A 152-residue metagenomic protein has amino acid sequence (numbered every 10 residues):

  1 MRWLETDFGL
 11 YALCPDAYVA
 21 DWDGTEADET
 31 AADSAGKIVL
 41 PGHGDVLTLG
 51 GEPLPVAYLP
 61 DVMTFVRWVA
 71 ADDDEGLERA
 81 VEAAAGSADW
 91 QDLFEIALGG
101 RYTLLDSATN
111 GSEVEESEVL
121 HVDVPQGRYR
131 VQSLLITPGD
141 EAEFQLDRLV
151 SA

Functional and structural regions predicted by a protein language model:
M1-D89, L93, G139-A152: Primarily secretory-pathway and cell-envelope proteins
D21, T48, A57, D106 (+2 more regions): Residues in flexible loops and secondary-structure boundaries
L59-P60, A97, V124: Flexible, charged surface loops at secondary-structure boundaries
A80-S117: Extended, solvent-exposed segments with strong compositional bias
V124-S133: A glycine-anchored, Pro-Gly-centered beta-turn/N-cap motif
L134-P138: Short beta-strand micro-motifs enriched in acidic
